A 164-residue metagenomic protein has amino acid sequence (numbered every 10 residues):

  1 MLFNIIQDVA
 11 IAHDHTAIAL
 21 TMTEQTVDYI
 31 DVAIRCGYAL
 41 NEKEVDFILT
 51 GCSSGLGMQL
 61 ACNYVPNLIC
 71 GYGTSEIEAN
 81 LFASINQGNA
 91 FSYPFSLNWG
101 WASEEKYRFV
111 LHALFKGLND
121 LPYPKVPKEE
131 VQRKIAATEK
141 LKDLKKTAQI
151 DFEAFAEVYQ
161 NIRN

Functional and structural regions predicted by a protein language model:
M1, N80-N164: C-terminal binding/interaction regions
M1-D14: Glycine-rich phosphate/diphosphate-binding loop of Rossmann-like nucleotide-binding domains
A12-V27: A short beta-strand-loop structural module common to alpha/beta enzyme folds
I18-T21, I48-C52: Short, conserved beta-strand edge motifs with alternating hydrophobic and charged residues
D31-I48: Short, structured active-site "lid" loops
D46-T50, I69-G71, G88-S92: Structural motif
G51-G57, N98-W99: Gly/Ser/Thr-rich loops at beta-strand to alpha-helix junctions that form or flank small-molecule/cofactor-binding
G57-C70, T74-E78: Short Gly/Thr/Asp-enriched flexible loops that form oxyanion-binding sites at enzyme active sites
